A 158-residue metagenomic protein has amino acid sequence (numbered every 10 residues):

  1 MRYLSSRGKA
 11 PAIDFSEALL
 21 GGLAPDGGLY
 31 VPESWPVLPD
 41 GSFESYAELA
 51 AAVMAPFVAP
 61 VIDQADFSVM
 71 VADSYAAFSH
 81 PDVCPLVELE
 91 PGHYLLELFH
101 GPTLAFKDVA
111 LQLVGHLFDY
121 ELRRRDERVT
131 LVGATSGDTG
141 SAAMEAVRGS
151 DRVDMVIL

Functional and structural regions predicted by a protein language model:
M1-L158: PLP-dependent amino-acid enzyme catalytic core
